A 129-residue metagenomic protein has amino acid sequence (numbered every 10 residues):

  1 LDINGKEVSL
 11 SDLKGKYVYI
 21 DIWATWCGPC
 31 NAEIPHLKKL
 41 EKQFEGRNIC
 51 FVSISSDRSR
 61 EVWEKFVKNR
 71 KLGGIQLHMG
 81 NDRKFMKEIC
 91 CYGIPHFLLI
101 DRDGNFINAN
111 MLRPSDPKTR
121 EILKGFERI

Functional and structural regions predicted by a protein language model:
L1-V18: A short beta-strand-turn-helix
E7-V8, W26-P29, R58-V62, K84-M86 (+2 more regions): Flexible loop/turn segments at secondary-structure boundaries
K14, I22-K39: Conserved redox-active cysteine motifs that mediate thiol-disulfide chemistry, especially di-cysteine Cys-X(1-2)-Cys
K14-K16, G46, L72, C91: Active-site acidic short loop of glycosyltransferases
A32-R70, N81-K87, E121: Structural microenvironment flanking redox-active thiols in thiol-disulfide oxidoreductases
R70-L72, M79-F126: Thiol/disulfide oxidoreductase modules built on the thioredoxin-like
